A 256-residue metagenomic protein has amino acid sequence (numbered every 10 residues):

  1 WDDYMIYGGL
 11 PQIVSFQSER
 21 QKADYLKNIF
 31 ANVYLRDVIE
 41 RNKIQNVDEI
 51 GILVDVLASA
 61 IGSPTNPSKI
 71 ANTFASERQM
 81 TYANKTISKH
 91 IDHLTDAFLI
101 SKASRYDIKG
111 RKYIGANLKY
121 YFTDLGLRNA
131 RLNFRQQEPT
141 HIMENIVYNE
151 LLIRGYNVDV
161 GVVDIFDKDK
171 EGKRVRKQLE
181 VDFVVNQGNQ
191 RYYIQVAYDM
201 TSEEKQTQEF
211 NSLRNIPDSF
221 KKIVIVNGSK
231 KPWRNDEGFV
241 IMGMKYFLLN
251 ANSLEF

Functional and structural regions predicted by a protein language model:
W1-P64: Interdomain motor-coupling "hinge/lid" segment immediately C-terminal to the ATP-binding subdomain of NTP-driven enzymes
K22, L26, N46, A83 (+2 more regions): Hydrophobic (often cysteine-bearing) scaffold residues that line and stabilize catalytic clefts of nucleotide/cofactor
R36-E40, N72-E77, L127-Q137: Short hinge/gating elements
D55-S59, A75, L152: Short, locally clustered residues in the helix-turn-helix/winged-helix DNA-binding domain
S63-F74: Short acidic, hydrophobic short linear motifs in intrinsically disordered regions
A75-T86: Short, positively charged loop/turn segments that connect secondary-structure elements
T86-F256: A cross-kingdom feature that marks ATP-driven nucleic-acid transaction machinery
